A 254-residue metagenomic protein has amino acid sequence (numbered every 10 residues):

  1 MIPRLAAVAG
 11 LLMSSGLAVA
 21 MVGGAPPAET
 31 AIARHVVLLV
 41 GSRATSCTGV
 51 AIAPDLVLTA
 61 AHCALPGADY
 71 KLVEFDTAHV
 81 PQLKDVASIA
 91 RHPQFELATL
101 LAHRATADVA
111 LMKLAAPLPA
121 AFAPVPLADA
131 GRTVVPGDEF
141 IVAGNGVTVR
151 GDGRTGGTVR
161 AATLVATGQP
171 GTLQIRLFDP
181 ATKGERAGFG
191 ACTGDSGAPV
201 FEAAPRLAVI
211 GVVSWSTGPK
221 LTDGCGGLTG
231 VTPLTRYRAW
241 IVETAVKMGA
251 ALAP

Functional and structural regions predicted by a protein language model:
M1-R4: Positively charged n-region of N-terminal signal peptides that target proteins for export
A6-G16: Bacterial N-terminal signal peptides
V22-A31, Y70-A120, A128-R132: Conserved catalytic-core segment of clan PA serine endopeptidases
P27-A28, L100-H103, R154-T155, G188-T193: Short Gly/Pro-enriched turn/cap motifs at secondary-structure boundaries
A28-H35, T45-S46, A51-A68, L72 (+3 more regions): C-terminal subregion of chymotrypsin/trypsin-like serine protease catalytic domains
V37-L39, D69-P81, D138-G144: Short conserved beta-strand and strand-loop elements enriched in small hydrophobics with frequent Asp/Gly
A44-T45, V57, C63-L65, E96 (+4 more regions): Solvent-exposed loop/turn segments at secondary-structure junctions within structured extracellular/periplasmic domains
T106-V109, L114-G188, G227-L228, L234-A239: Chymotrypsin/trypsin-fold serine protease catalytic domain
